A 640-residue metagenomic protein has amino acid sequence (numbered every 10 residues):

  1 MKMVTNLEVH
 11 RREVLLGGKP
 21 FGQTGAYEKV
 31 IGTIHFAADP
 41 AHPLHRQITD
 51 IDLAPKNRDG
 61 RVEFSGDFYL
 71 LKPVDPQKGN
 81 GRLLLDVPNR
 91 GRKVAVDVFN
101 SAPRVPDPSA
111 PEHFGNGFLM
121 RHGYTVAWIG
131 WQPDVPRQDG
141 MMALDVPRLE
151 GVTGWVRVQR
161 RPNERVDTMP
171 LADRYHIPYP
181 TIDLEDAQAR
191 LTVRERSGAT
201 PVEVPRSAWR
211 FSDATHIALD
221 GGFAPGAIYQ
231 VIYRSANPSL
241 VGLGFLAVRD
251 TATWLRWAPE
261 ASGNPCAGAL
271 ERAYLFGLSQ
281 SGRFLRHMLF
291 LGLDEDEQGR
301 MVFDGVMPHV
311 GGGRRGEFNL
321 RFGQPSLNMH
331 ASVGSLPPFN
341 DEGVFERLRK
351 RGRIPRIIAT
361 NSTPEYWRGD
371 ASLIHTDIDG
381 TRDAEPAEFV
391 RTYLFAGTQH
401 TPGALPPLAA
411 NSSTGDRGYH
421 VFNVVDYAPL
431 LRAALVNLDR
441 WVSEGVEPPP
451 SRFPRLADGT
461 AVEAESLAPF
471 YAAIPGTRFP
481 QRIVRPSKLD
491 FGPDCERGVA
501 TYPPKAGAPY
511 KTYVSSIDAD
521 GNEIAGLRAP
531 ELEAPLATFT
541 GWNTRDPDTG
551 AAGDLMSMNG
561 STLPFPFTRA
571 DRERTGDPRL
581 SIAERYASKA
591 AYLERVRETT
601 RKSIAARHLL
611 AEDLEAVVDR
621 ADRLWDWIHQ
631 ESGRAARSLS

Functional and structural regions predicted by a protein language model:
K2-S640: C-terminal His-loop and adjacent cap/lid subdomain of alpha/beta-hydrolase
